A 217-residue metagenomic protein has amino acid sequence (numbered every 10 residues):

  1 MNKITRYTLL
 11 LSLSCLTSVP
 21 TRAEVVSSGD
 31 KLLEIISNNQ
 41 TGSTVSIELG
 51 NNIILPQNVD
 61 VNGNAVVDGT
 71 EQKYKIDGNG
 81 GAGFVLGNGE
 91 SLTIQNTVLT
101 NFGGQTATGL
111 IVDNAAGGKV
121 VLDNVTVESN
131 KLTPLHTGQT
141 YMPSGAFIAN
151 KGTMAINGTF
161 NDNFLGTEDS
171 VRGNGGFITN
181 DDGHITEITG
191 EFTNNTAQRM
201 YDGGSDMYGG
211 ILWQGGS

Functional and structural regions predicted by a protein language model:
M1-T8: Bacterial N-terminal signal peptides that target proteins for export
T8-S18: Bacterial N-terminal signal peptides
A23-E48: Acidic Gly/Asp/Thr-rich repetitive segments characteristic of extracellular carbohydrate-active and adhesion proteins
I54-V66, K75-N96, T100-K119, T140-G152 (+2 more regions): Extracellular beta-strand-rich solenoid/capping regions of secreted or surface-exposed proteins that bind or remodel
T70, N79, I94-T97, F102 (+8 more regions): Solvent-exposed loop/turn tips at the surfaces of repeat/solenoid architectures
D123, S144, I156, N174 (+2 more regions): Cysteine-rich, disulfide-stabilized extracellular repeat modules
V125, I148, I178, G190-F192 (+1 more regions): Hydrophobic strand positions within the blades of repeat-based beta-sheet folds
N130-Y141, F164-S170, N194-I211: Acidic/polar low-complexity surface segments
